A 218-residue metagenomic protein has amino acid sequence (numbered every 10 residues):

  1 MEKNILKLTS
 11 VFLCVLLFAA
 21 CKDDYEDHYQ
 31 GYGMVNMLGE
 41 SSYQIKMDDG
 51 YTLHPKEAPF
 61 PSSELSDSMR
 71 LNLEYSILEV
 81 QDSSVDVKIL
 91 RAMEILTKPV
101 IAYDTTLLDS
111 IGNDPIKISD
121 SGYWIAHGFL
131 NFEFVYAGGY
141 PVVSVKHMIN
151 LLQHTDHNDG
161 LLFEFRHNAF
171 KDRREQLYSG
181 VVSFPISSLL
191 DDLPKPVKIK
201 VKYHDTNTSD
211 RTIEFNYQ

Functional and structural regions predicted by a protein language model:
M1-T9: Bacterial N-terminal signal peptides that target proteins for export
V11-L13: Conserved "right-hand" nucleotidyltransferase catalytic core of DNA-directed polymerases
L16-A20: C-terminal motif of bacterial Sec signal peptides marking the signal peptidase cleavage site
K22-Y25: Bacterial signal peptide processing site
H28: Cys/His-rich zinc-coordinating "finger/knuckle" motifs
G31-Q218: First exposed extracellular module after export/assembly in secreted or surface-exposed proteins
